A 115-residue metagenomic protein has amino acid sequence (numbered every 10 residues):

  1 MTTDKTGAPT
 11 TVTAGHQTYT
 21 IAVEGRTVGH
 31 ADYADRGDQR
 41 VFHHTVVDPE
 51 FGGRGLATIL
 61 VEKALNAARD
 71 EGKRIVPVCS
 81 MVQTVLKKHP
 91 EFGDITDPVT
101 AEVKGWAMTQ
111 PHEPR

Functional and structural regions predicted by a protein language model:
T2-H30, N66-D70, R74-V76, S80-R115: Terminal substrate-recognition subdomain of acyl/acetyltransferases
V23, H44-T45: Residue-level recognition of conserved beta-strand positions in structured domain cores
D35-H43: A conserved beta-turn-beta hairpin within the catalytic core of GNAT-like acetyltransferases that forms part
F42, I59, P77-S80: Generic alpha-helix structural propensity
T45-G52: A short, internal acetyl-CoA/4′-phosphopantetheine-binding micro-motif in the GNAT/acyltransferase core
G53-L65: Conserved acetyl-CoA-binding loop-helix of GNAT-fold acetyltransferases
